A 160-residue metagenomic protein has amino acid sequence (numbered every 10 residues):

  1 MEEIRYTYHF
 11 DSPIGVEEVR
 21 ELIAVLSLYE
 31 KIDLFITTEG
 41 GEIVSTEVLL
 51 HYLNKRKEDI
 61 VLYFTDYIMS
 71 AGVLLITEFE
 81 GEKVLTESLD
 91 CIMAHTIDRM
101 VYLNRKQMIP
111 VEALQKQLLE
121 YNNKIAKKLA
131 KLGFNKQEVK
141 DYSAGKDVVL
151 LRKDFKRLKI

Functional and structural regions predicted by a protein language model:
M1-A24, D33-T38: STAS-typified acidic loop motif
V19-R20, I43-E47, V73: Conserved strand-to-helix beginnings and helix N-cap segments that scaffold or border functional pockets
I23, L50-L53, A126: Short amphipathic alpha-helical segments and helix-helix/interface helices
L28-Y29, K55: Polar, enzyme-active/binding microenvironments
E30-S45, D59-Y67: Short, glycine-/small-residue-enriched flexible loop/hinge segments at domain edges that mediate gating
I32, M100-I160: Charged, glycine-interspersed solvent-exposed loop segments at helix/strand-loop junctions that cap or gate access
V44-H51, R56: Metabolite-binding pocket within alpha/beta catalytic cores that recognizes anionic/polar moieties
N54-R105: Glycine-rich beta-to-alpha active-site loop
